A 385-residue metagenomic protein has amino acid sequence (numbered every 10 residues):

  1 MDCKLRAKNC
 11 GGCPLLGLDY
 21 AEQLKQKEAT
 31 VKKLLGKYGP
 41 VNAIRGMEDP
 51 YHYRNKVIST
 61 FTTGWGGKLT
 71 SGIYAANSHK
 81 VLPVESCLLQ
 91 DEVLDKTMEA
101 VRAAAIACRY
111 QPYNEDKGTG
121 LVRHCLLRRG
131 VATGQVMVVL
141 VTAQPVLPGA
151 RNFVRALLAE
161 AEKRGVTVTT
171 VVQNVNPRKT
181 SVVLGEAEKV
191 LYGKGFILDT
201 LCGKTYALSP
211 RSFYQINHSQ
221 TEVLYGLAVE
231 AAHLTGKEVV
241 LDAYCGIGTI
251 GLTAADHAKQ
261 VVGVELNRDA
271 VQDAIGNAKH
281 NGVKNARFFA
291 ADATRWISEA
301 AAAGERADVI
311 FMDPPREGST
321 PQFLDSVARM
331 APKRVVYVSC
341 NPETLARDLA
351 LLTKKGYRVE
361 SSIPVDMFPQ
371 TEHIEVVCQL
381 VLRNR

Functional and structural regions predicted by a protein language model:
C3-R6, C10-C13: Short cysteine clusters
G11-N114, L127, V131-T133, V146-L147: Extended interfacial segments that mediate partner engagement and assembly in macromolecular machines
N55, L69-S71, R123, V136 (+3 more regions): Change "...and in nucleic-acid phosphodiester-cleaving endonucleases..." to "...and in nucleic-acid processing enzymes
G72-A75, V139-V141, A274: Short, acidic/hydrophobic/Gly-rich beta-strand patch recurrent on exposed beta strands that often constitutes part
P112-T119, V240: Short helix/loop segment immediately N-terminal to the Walker
L127, G134-A143, T205-S209, V309: Short, aliphatic-rich beta-strand segments
P148-R385: Rossmann-like S-adenosyl-L-methionine
